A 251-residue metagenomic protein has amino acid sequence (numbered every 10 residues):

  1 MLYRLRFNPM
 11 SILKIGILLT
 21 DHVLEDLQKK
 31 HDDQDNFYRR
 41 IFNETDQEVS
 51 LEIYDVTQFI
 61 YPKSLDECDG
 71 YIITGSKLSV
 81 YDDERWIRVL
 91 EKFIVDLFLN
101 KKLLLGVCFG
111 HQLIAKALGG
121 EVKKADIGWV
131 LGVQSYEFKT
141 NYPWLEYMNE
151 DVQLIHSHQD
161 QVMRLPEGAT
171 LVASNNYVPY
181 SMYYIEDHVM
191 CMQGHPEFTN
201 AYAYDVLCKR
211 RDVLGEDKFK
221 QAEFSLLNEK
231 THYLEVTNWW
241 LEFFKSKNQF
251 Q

Functional and structural regions predicted by a protein language model:
M1-K92, F98-N100, K220-Q251: N-terminal beta1-alpha1 cap of cysteine-dependent amidohydrolase-like domains
I12-T20, L24, F37, L99 (+1 more regions): Amide-donor transfer/coupling interface in amidating biosynthetic enzymes
L27-Q28, K63, D82-D83, A115-A117 (+3 more regions): Short glycine-/acidic-enriched loop or helix-start segments at secondary-structure transitions that form or flank
K30-D33, D66-C68, R85-R88, G119-V122 (+3 more regions): Short, glycine/charged-enriched secondary-structure capping and boundary segments
S50-E52, E121, Q153, T170: Conserved beta-strand segments of alpha/beta enzyme cores
Y54-V56, A125, S157, S174: Conserved beta-strand termini and adjacent loop/short-helix elements that scaffold enzyme active sites in alpha/beta
Q58-P62, V130-L131, V162-M163, P179-Y180: A short acidic, often aromatic-flanked loop/helix-cap motif at beta-alpha or helix-coil junctions that lines enzyme
T74-Y142: Cysteine-nucleophile active-site neighborhood
